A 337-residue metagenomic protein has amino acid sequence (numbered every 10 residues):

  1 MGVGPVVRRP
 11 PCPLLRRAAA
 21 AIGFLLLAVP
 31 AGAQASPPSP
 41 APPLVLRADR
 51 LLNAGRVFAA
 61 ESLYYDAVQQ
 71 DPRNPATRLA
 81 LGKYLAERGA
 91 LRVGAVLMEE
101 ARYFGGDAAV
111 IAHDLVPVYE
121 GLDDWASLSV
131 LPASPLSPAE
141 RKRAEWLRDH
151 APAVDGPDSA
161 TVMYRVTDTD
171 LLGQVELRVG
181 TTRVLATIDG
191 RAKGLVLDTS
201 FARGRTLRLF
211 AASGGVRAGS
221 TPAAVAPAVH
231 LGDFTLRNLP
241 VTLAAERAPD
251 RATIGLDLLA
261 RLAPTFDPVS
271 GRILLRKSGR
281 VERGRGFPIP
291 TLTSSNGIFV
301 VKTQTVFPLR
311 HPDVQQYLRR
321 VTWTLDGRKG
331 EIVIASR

Functional and structural regions predicted by a protein language model:
G2-G4, G23, G32, G94: Residue-identity detector for glycine
V3-V7, A18-A19: Acidic, Ala/Val/Gly-enriched low-complexity intrinsically disordered segments
R16-R17, E99: Short Gly/Ser/Thr- and charged-rich N-terminal loops/segments that act as flexible capping/hinge elements
R17-P30: Bacterial N-terminal signal peptides
A35-L46, R50-R337: Pepsin/retropepsin-fold aspartyl endopeptidases
